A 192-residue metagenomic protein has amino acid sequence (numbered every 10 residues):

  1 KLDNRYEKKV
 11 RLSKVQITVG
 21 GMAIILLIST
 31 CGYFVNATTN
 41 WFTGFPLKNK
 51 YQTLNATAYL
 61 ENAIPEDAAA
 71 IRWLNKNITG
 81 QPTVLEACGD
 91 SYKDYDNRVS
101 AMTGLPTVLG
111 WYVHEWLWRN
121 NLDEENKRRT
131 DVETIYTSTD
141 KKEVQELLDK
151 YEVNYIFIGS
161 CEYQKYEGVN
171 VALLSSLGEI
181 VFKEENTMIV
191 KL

Functional and structural regions predicted by a protein language model:
K1-R5, A23-L26: Transmembrane alpha-helices and membrane-interface helical segments of multi-pass integral membrane enzymes
L2-Q16: Membrane-interfacial, low-structure loops and terminal tails that flank and connect transmembrane helices in multi-pass
L12-I17, G21, I25, G32-L192: Extracytoplasmic
